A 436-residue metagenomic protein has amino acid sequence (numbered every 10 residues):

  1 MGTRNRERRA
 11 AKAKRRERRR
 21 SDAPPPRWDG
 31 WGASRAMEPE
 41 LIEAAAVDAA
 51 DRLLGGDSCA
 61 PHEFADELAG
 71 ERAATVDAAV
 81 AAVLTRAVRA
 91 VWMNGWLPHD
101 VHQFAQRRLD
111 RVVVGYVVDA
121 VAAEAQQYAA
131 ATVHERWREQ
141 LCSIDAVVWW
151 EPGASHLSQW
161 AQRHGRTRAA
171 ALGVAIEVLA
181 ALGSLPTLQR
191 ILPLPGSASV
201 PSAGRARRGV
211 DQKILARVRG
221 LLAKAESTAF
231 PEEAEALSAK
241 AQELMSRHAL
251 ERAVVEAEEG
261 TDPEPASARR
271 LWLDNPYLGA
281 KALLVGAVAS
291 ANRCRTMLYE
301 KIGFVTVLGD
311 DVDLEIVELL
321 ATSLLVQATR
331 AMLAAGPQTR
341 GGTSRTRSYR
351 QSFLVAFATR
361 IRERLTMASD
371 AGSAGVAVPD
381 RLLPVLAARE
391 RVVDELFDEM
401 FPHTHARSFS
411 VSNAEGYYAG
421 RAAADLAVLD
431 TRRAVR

Functional and structural regions predicted by a protein language model:
G2-V210, L250-R436: Extended, helix-rich structural scaffolds rather than catalytic motifs
R205-S227, E235: Intrinsically disordered, low-complexity linker/loop segments enriched in Gly/Pro and charged/polar residues
V218, L222, A234-H248, L354-I361: Short amphipathic alpha-helical coiled-coil/interface segments
